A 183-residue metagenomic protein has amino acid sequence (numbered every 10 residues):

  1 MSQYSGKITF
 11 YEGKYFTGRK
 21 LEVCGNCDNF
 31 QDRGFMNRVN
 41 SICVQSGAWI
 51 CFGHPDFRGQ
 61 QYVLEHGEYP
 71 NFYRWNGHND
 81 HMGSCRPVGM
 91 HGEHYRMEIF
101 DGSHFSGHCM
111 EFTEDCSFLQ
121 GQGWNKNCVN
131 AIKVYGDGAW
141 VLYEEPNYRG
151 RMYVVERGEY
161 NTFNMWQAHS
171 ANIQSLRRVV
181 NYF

Functional and structural regions predicted by a protein language model:
M1-F183: Compact beta-sheet-dominated domain cores in extracellular/mature segments
